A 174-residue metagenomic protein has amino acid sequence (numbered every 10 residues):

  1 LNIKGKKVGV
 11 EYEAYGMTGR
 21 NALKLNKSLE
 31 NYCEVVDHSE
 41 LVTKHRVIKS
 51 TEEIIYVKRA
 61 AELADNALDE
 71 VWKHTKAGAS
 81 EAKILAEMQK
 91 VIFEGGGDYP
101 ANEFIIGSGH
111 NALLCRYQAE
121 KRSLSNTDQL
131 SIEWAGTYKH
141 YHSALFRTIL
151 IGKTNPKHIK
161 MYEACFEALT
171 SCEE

Functional and structural regions predicted by a protein language model:
L1-E174: Active-site neighborhoods and metal-handling regions in enzymes and metal-associated proteins
